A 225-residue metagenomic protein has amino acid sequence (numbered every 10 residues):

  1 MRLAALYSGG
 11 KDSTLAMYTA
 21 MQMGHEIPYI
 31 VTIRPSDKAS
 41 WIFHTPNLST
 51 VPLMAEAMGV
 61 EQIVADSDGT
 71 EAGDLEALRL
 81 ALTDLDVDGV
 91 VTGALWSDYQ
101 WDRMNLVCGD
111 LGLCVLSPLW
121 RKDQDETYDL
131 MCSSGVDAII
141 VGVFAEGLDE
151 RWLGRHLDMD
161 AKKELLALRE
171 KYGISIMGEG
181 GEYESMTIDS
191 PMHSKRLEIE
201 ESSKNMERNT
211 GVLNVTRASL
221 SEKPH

Functional and structural regions predicted by a protein language model:
M1-H225: Nucleotide-activated chemistry modules centered on ATP-dependent adenylation/adenylyltransferase
